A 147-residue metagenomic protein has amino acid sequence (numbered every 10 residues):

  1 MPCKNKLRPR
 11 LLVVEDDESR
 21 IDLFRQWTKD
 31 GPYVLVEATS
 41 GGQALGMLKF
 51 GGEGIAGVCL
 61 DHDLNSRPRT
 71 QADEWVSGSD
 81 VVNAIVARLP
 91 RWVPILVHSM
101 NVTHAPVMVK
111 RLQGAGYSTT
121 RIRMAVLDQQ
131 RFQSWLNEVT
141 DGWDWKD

Functional and structural regions predicted by a protein language model:
C3-K6: Short, flexible hinge/linker loops that cap or flank conserved catalytic cores
R10, A56-G57, P94: Structural motif
V14-D16, S99: Conserved acidic carboxylate
E18-I21, R25-Q26, L35-G57, N65-S66: Acidic, metal-coordinating helix/loop segments flanking the phosphotransfer/catalytic sites of two-component signaling
Q26-T28, R111: Alpha-helical interaction/dimerization surfaces of two-component signaling modules
I55-L89: Conserved phosphotransfer microenvironments
E74, L96-D147: Output/docking surface of receiver
L89-I95: His-Asp phosphorelay/catalytic-motif detector in bacterial-type signaling
